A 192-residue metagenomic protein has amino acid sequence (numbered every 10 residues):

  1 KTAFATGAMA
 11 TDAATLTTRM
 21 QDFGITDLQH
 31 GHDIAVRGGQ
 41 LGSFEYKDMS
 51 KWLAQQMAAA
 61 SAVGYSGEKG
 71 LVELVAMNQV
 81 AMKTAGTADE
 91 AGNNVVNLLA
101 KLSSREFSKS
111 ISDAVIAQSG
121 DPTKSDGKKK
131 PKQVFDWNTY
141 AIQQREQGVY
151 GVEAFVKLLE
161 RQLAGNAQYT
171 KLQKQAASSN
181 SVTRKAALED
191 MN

Functional and structural regions predicted by a protein language model:
K1-S179: Amphipathic alpha-helical interface segments used for oligomerization, scaffolding, and membrane association
Q175-N192: Hydrophobic segments of polytopic membrane proteins
